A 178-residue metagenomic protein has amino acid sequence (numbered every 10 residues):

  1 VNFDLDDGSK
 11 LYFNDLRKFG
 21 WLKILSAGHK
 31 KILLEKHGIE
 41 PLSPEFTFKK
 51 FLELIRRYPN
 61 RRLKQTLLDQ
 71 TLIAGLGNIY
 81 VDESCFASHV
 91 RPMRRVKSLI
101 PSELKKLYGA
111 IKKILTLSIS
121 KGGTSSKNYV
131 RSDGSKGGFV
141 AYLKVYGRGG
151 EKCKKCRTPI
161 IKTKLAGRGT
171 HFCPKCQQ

Functional and structural regions predicted by a protein language model:
V1-G75, Y80-A87, R95: Phosphate/anion-contacting hairpin/loop surfaces
R56-Q178: Basic, nucleic-acid-binding surfaces and adjacent catalytic neighborhoods in DNA/RNA-processing proteins
